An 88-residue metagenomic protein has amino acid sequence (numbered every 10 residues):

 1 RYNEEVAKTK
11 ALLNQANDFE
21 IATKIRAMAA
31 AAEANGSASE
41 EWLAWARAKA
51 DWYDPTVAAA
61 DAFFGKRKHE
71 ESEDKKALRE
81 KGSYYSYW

Functional and structural regions predicted by a protein language model:
R1-W88: Long, charge-dense low-complexity segments
